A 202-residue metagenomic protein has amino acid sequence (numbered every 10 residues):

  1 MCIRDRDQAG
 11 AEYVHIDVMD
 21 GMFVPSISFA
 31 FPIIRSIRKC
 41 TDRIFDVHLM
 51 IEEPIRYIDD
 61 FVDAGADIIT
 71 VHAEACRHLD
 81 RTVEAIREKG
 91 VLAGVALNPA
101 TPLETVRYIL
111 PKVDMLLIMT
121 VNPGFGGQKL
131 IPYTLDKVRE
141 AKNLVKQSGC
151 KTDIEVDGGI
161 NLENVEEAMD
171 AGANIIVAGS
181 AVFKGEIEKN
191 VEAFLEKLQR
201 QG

Functional and structural regions predicted by a protein language model:
M1-D5: Conserved small/polar residues in nucleotide/adenosyl-binding loops
R6, D17, F61, L116 (+5 more regions): Conserved, mostly hydrophobic/aromatic
Y13-F31, A73, V121-K129: Glycine-rich, proline-tolerant flexible connector loops at the mouths of alpha/beta enzymes
V14-I16, F45-L49, I69-V71, A93-L97 (+3 more regions): Hydrophobic faces of well-ordered beta-strands that scaffold small-molecule active sites in alpha/beta enzyme cores
I27-I86, V95: Glycine/small-residue-rich loop that forms an oxyanion/phosphate-binding "nest" at active or ligand-binding sites
V71-H78, L117-Q128, A171-V191: Glycine-rich phosphate-binding active-site loops on the catalytic face of alpha/beta enzymes
I86, M169, F183-G202: C-terminal helical cap(s) of enzyme catalytic domains, especially alpha/beta-barrels
L97-T134: Histidine/lysine/aspartate-rich catalytic loop segments that bind and position anionic ligands
